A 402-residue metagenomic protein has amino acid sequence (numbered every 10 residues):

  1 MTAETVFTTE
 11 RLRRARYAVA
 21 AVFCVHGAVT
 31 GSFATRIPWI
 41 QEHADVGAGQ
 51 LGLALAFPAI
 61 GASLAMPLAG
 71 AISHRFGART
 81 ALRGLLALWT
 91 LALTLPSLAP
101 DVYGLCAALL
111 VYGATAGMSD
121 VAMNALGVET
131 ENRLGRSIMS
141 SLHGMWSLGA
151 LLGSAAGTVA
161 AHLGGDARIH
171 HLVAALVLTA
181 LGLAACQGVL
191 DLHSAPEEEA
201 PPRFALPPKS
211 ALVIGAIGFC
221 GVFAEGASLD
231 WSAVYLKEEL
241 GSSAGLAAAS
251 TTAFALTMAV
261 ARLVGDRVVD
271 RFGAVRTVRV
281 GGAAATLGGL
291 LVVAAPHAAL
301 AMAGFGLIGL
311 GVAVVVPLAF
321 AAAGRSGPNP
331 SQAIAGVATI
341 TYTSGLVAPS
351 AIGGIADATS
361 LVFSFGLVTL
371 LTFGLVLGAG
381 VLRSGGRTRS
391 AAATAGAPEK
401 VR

Functional and structural regions predicted by a protein language model:
T35-G49, D230-L246: Short amphipathic helix-loop junctions that connect adjacent transmembrane helices in Major Facilitator Superfamily/SLC
I40-Q41, I72-S73, V159-G164, L236-K237 (+4 more regions): Interfacial helix-cap and linker-helix signal at transmembrane-aqueous boundaries of multi-pass secondary transporters
D45, G77, L98-Y103, G241 (+2 more regions): Helix-breaking motifs and short loop linkers at transmembrane-helix boundaries and internal kinks in secondary membrane
L64-Y103: Conserved MFS/SLC helix-loop-helix module at the cytosolic interface between two early adjacent transmembrane helices
A65-A78, A161, A261-A274, A356-D357: Helix-to-loop junctions at the C-terminal end of transmembrane segments in multipass secondary transporters
M118-R133, A313-G327: Intracellular juxtamembrane helix-capping segments at the cytosolic ends of symmetry-related transmembrane helices
R168-Q187, F363-V381: Symmetry-related core transmembrane helices of the 12-TM Major Facilitator Superfamily/SLC fold
F272-A319: C-terminal transmembrane helical hairpin of 12-TM major facilitator-type secondary transporters
